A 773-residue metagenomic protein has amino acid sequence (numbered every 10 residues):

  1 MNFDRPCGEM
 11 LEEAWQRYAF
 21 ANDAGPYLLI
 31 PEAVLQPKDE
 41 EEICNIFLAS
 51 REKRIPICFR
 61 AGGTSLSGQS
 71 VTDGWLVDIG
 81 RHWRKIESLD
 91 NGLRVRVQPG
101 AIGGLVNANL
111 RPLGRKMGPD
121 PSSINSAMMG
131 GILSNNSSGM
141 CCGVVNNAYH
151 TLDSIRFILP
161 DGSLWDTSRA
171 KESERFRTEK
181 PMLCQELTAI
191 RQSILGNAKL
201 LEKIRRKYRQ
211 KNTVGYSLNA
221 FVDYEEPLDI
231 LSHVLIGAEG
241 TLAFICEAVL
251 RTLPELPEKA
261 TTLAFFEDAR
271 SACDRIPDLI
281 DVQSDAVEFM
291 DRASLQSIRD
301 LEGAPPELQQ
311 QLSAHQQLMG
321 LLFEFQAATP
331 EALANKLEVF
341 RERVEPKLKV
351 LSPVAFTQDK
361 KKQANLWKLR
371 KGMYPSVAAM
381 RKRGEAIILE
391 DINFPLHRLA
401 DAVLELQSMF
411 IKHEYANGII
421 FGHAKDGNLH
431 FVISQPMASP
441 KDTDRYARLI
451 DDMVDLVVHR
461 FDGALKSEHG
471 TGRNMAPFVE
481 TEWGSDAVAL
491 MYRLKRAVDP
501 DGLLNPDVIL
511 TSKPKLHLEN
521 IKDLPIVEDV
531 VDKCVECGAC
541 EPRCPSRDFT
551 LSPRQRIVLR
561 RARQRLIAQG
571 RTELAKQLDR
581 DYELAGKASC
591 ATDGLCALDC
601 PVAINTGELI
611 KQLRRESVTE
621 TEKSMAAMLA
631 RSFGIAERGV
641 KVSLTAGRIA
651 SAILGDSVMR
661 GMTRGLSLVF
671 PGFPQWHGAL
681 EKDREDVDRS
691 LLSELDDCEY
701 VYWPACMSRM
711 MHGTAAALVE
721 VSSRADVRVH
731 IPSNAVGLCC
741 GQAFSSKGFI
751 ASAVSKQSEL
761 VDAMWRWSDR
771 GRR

Functional and structural regions predicted by a protein language model:
M1-E52, G62-L93, T241, I245-K259 (+3 more regions): N-terminal flexible segment immediately upstream of the FAD-binding catalytic core in FAD-dependent oxidoreductases
G25-I57, I79-P121, L133, S137-A189 (+2 more regions): N-terminal glycine-rich flavin-associated loop
N107-N109, M117, D391-I392, R398-E414 (+6 more regions): Iron-sulfur-associated redox domains of electron-transfer enzymes in respiratory and anaerobic energy metabolism
I132-S134, C141-A148, L152-K371, L404 (+1 more regions): C-terminal substrate-binding/cap subdomain adjacent to the FAD-binding core in PCMH-type and related FAD-linked
S376, P477-I526: Activity-critical C-terminal alpha-helical subdomain
A379-R383, G570-R773: Iron-sulfur-cluster electron-transfer modules
T481, L516-E536, G570-T592: Ferredoxin-like iron-sulfur electron-transfer modules
G502-V508, A539-R563, S589-E616: Iron-sulfur cluster-binding cysteine motifs and their immediate structural context in ferredoxin-like electron-transfer
